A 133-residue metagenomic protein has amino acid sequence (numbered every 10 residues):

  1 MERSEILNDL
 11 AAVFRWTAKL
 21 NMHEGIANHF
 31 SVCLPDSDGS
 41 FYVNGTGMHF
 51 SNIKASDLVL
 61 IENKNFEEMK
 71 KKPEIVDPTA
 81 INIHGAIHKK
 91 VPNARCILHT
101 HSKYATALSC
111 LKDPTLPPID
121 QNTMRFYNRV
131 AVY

Functional and structural regions predicted by a protein language model:
M1-Y133: Glycine-rich flexible loops
